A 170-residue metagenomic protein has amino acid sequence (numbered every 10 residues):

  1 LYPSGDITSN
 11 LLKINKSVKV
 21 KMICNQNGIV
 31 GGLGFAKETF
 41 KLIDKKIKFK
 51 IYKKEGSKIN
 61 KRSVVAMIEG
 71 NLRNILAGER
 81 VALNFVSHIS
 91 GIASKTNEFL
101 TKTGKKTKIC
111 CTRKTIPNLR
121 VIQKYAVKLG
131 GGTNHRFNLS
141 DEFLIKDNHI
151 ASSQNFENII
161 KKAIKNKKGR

Functional and structural regions predicted by a protein language model:
L1-R170: Acidic/glycine-rich phosphate/pyrophosphate-binding loops and surrounding catalytic core that coordinate Mg2+
